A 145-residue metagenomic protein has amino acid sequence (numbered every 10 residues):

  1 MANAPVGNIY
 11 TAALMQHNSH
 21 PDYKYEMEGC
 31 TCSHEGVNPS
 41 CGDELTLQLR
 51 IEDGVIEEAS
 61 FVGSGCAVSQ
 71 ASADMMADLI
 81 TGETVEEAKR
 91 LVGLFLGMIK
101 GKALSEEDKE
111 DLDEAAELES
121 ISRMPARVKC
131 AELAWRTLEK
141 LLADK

Functional and structural regions predicted by a protein language model:
M1-K145: Domain-level signature for proteins that mediate thiol-based redox and metal-cofactor handling
